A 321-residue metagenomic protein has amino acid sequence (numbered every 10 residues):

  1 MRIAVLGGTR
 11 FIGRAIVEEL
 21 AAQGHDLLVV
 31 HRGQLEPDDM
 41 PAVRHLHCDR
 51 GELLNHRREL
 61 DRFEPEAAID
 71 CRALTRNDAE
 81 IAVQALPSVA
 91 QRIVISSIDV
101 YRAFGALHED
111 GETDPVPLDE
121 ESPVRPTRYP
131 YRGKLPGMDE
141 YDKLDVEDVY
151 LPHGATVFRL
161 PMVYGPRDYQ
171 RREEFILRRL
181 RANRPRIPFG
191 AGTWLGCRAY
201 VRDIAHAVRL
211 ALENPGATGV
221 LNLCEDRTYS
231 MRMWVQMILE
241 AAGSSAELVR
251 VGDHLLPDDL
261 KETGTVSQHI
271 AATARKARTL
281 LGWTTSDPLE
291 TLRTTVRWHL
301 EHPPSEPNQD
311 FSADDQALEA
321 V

Functional and structural regions predicted by a protein language model:
I3-Q23: N-terminal Rossmann NAD(P)H-binding glycine-rich loop of SDR-like oxidoreductase domains
L6, G165, F189-W194, L221-Y229 (+3 more regions): Glycine-rich Rossmann NAD(P)(H)-binding loop
D26-R32: Conserved glycine-rich Rossmann-like NAD(P)H-binding loop of the short-chain dehydrogenase/reductase
Q34-V94, V100-A103: NAD(P)H-binding glycine-rich loop region in Rossmannoid oxidoreductase-like domains and their noncatalytic homologs
E80-L144, T156: Conserved Rossmann-fold NAD(P)-dependent oxidoreductase catalytic core, especially the SDR/UDP-sugar
L144-R167: Conserved beta-loop-beta element that borders a ligand/cofactor-binding pocket
R171-I176, F189-L212, G219, E290: Substrate-positioning beta->alpha
A207-Q268, T294, P307-V321: Mid/C-terminal beta-alpha module of Rossmann-like enzyme folds, strongest in SDR-family dehydrogenases/epimerases
